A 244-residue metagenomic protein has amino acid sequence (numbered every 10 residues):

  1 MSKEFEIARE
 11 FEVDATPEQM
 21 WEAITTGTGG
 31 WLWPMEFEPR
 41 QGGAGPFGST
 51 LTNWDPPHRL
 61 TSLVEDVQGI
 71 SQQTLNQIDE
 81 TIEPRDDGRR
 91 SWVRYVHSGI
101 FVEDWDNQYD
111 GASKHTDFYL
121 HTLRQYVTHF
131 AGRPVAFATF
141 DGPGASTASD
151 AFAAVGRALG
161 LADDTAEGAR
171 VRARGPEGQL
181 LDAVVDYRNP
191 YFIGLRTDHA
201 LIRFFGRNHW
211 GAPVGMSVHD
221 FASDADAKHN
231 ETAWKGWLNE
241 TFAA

Functional and structural regions predicted by a protein language model:
M1-S2, S71: Short Gly/Pro-enriched turn/cap motifs at secondary-structure boundaries
S2-A8, A15-Q19, T26-T61, V135-L181: Short beta-edge strand/loop motif at the mouth of beta-sheet-based domains
E10-E12, T81: Generic structural detector for well-ordered beta-strands
M20-A23, V93: Primarily hydrophobic membrane-targeting regions of prokaryotic envelope proteins
W21, G30-W33, T116, E231-W234: Tryptophan-centered motif/residue detector
T25-T28, D117-T128, L238-A243: Short amphipathic alpha-helical signal-transduction/dimerization elements
L63-K114, D186-A244: Beta-strand/loop substructures that line and gate deep hydrophobic ligand-binding cavities in soluble
G99-R157: Surface-exposed beta-loop interaction hotspot
